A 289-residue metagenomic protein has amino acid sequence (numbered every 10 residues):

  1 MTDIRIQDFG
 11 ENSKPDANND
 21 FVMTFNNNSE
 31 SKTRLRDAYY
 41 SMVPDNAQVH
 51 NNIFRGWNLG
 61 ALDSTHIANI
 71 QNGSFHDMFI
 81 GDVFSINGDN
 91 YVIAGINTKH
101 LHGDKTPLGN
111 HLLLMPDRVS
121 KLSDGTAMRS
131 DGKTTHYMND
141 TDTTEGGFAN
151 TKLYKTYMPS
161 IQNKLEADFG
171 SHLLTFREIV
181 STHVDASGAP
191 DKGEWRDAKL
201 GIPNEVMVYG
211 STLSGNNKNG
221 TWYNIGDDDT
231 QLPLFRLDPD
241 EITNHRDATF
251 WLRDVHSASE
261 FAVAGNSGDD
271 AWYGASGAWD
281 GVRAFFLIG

Functional and structural regions predicted by a protein language model:
M1-N18: Short, intrinsically disordered N-terminal pre-domain segments
D3-Q7, R34, N204: Short, structural beta-strand-to-alpha-helix junction motif
A17-N26, Y91: Extracellular disulfide-bonded cysteine-rich modules/repeats
T24-M42: Short, surface-exposed terminal/edge motifs of secreted or surface/virion proteins that either
V43-G289: Collagenous Gly-X-Y triple-helix signature in extracellular proteins
